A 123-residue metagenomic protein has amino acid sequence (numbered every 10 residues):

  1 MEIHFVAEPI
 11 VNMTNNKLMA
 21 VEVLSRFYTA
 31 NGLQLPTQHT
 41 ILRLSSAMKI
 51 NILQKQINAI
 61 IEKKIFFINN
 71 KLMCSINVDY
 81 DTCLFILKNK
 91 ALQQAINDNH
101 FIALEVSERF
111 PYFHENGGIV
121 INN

Functional and structural regions predicted by a protein language model:
M1-D98: Bacterial c-di-GMP phosphodiesterase EAL domain
Q94-N123: The catalytic core of metal-dependent phosphodiesterases that act on cyclic dinucleotides
